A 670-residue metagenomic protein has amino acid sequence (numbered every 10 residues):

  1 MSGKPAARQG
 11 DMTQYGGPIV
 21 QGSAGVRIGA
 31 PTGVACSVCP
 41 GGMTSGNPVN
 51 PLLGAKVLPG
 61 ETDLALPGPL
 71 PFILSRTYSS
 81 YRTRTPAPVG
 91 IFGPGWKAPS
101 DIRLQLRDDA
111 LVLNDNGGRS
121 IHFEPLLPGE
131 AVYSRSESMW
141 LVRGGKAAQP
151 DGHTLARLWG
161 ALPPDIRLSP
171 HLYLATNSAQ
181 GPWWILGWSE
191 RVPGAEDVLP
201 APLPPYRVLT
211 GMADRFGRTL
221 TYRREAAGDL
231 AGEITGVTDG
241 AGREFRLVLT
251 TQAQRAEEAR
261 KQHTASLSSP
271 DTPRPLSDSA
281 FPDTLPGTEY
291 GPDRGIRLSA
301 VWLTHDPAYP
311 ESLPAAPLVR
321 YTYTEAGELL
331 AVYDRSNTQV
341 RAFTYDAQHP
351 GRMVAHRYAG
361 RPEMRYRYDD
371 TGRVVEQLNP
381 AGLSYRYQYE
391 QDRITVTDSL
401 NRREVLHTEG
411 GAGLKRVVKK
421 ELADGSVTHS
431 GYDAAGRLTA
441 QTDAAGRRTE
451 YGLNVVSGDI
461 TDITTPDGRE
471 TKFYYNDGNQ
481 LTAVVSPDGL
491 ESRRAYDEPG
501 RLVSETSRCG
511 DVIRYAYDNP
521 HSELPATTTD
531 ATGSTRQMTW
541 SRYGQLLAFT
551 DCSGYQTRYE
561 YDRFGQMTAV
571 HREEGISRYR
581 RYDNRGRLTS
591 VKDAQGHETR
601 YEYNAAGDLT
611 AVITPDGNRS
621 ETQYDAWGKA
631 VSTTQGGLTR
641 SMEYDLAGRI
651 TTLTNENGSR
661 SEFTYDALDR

Functional and structural regions predicted by a protein language model:
M1-V49, R246, Y309, A316-Y321 (+2 more regions): Intrinsically disordered, low-complexity proline/glycine-rich segments
G10, R84-A87, E124-P125: Short, glycine/acidic-enriched capping/hinge loops at junctions between secondary-structure elements
Q14-G17, T62-D63, G287-Y290, R320: A generic local secondary-structure boundary/capping motif
A30-R84, S268-P270: Intrinsically disordered, low-complexity segments enriched in small residues
K56-E61, K97-P99, Q105-D109: Short alpha-helical segments and helix-capping/turn motifs at coil-helix boundaries
R84-K97: Short, polar loop/linker segments at the starts of domains and inter-domain junctions
F92-P94, D109-R670: Extended charged/polar low-complexity repeat regions
